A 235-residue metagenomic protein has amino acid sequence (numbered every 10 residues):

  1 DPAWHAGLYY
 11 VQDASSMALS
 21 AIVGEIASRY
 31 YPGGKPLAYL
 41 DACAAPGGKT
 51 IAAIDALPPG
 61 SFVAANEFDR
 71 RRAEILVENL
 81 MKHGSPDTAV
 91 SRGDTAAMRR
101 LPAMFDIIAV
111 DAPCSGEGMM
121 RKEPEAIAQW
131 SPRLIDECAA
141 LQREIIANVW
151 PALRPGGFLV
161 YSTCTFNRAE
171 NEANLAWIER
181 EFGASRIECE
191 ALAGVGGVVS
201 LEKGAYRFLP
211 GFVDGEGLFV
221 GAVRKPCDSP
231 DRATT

Functional and structural regions predicted by a protein language model:
D1-T235: S-adenosylmethionine
